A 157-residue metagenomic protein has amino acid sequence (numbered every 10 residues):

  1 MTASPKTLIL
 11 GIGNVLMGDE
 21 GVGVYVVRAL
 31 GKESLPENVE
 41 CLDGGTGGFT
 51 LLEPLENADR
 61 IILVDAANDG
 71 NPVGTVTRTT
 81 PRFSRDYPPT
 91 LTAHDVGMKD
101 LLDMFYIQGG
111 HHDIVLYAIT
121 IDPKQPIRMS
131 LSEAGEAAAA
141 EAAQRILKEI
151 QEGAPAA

Functional and structural regions predicted by a protein language model:
A3-L10, M17-R82: Nucleotide and nucleotide-moiety/phosphate-recognizing core
L10-I12, Y117: Short hydrophobic segments within beta-strands
I12-V15, D122: Short strand-loop junctions, especially beta-strand C-caps/beta-turns that link beta-sheets to coils or alpha-helices
V15-L16, E40-C41, Y87-L91: Short, surface-exposed loop/turn motifs that are enriched in glycine and acidic residues and include a nearby proline
L16, E20, E53-L55, T80-F83 (+4 more regions): Solvent-exposed, flexible loop/coil residues
G21, Y25, T46, N71 (+3 more regions): Conserved active-site and cofactor/substrate-binding residues in soluble primary-metabolism enzymes
L63-I114: Helix-loop-strand module that forms the ligand-binding subsite of alpha/beta enzymes
M98-A157: Phosphate-binding/catalytic loops
